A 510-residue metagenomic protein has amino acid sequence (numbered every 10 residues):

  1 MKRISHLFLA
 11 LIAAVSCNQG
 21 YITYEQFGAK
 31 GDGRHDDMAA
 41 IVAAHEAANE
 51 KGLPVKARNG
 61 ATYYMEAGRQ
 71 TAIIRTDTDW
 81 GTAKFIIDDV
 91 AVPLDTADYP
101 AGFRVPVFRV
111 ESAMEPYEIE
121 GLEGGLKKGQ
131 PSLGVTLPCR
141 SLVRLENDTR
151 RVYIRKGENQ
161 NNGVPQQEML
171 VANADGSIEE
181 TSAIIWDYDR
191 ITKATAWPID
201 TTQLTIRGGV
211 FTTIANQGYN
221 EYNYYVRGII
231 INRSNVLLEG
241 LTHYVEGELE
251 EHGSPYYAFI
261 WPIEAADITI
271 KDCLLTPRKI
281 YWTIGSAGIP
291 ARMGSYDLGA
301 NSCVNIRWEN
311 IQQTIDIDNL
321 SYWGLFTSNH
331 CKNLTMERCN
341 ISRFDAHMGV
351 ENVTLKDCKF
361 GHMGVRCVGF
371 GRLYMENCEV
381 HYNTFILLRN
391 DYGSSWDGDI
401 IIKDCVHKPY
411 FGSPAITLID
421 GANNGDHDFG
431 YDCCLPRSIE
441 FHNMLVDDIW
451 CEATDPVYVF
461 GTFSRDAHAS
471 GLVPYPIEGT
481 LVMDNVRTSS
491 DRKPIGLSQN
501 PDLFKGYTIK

Functional and structural regions predicted by a protein language model:
M1-K2, S16: Bimodal feature
K2-A10: Sec-dependent signal peptide recognition, specifically the positively charged N-region followed immediately by
A10-C17: Hydrophobic h-region of N-terminal signal peptides that target proteins for export in Gram-negative bacteria
C17-K510: Extracellular/periplasmic carbohydrate-active domains that bind, remodel, or depolymerize complex polysaccharides
